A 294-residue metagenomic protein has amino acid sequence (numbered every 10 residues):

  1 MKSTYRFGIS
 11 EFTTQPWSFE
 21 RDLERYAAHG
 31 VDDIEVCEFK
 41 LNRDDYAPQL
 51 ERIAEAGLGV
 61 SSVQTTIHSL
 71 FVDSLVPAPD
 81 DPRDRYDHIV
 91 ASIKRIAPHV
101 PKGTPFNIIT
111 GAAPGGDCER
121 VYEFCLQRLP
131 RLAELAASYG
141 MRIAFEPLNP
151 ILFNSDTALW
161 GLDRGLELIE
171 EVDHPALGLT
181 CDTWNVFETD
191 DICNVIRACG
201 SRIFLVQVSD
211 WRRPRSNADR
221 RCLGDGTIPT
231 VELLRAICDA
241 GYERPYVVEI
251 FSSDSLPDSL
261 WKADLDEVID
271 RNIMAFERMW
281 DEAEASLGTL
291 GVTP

Functional and structural regions predicted by a protein language model:
M1-G30, A54-A56, K94-R95, K102 (+3 more regions): Histidine-acidic metal/acid-base catalytic patches
M1-S10, S62-L75, I108-P114: N-terminal small/glycine-rich loop or linker at the start of catalytic domains across soluble metabolic enzymes
S3, A78-G178, E188, D266-E267 (+1 more regions): Active-site acidic/histidine proton-transfer and metal-coordination neighborhood in alpha/beta enzyme cores
T13-Q15, E38-K40, T66-S69, T110-P114 (+4 more regions): Active-site-proximal loop/turn and secondary-structure-junction residues that shape catalytic pockets, frequently
R25-D44, Q64-S69: N-terminal substrate-binding region of glycoside hydrolase catalytic domains
E35, S62-Q64, N107, A144 (+2 more regions): Conserved beta-strand positions in the central sheet of alpha/beta enzyme cores
E35-E55, D117, F153: Glycine-rich, proline-tolerant flexible connector loops at the mouths of alpha/beta enzymes
S69-V76, P114-C118, I151-S155, P214-R220 (+1 more regions): A short acidic, helix-capping loop that chelates divalent metal ions and anchors anionic groups
